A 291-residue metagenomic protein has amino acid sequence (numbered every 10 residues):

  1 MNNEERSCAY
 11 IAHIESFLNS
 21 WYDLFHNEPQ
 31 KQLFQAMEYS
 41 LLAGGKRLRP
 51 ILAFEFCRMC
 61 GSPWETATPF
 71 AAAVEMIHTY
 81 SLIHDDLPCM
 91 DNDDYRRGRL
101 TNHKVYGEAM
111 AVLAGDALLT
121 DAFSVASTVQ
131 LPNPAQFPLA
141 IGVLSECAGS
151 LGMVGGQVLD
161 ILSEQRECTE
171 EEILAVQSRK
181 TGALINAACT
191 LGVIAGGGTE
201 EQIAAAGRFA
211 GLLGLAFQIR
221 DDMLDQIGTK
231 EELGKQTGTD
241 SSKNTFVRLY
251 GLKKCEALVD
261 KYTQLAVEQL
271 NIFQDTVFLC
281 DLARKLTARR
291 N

Functional and structural regions predicted by a protein language model:
M1-N291: All-alpha prenyltransferase/terpene-synthase fold signal
